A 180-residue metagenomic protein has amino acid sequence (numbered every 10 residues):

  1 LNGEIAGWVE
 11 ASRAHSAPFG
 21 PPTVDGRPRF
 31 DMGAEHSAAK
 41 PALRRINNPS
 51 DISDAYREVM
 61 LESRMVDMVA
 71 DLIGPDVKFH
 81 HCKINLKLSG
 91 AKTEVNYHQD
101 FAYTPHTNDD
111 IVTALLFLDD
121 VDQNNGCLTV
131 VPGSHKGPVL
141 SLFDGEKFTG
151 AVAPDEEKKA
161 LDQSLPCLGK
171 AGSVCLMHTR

Functional and structural regions predicted by a protein language model:
L1-Y97, Y103-T104: Non-heme Fe(II)-dependent double-stranded beta-helix
E10-A14, T23, F101-Y103, T107 (+3 more regions): Short, surface-exposed linear patches
D51-S63, L115-V121, L140-E146: Short N-terminal helix-initiation segments at or just after the protein's N-terminus
L72, H98, P105-Q123, L168-K170 (+1 more regions): Short, conserved beta-strand element in jelly-roll/cupin
C82, V112, G126: Change "...and in nucleic-acid phosphodiester-cleaving endonucleases..." to "...and in nucleic-acid processing enzymes
K83, L88, Q99, L116-D120 (+1 more regions): Short, structured patches in soluble enzyme cores that scaffold and shape functional sites
V121-R180: Double-stranded beta-helix
